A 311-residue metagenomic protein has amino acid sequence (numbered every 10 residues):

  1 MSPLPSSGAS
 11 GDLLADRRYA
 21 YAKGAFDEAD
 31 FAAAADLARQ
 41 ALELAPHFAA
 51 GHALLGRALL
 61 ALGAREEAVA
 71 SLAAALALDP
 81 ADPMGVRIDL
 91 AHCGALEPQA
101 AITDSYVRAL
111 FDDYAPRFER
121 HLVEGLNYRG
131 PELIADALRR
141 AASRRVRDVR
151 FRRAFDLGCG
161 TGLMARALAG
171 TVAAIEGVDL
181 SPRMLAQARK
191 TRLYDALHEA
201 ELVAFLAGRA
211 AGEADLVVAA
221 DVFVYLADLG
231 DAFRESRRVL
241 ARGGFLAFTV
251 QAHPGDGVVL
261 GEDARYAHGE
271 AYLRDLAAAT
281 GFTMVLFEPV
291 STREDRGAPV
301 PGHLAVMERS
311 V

Functional and structural regions predicted by a protein language model:
D12, P46, P80-A81: Short coil turns that delineate tetratricopeptide repeat
A15-D16, A49-A50, P83-M84, R183: Helix-start (N-cap) detector for alpha-helical repeat units in TPR-like alpha-solenoids, especially tetratricopeptide
R153-F155, G160-L206: Class I SAM-dependent methyltransferase SAM/SAH-binding core
A207-V217: A short acidic, Gly/Pro-enriched loop at the edge of an enzyme's catalytic core that lines a small-molecule cofactor
D215-L229: A short SAM/SAH-binding and catalytic strip from SAM-dependent methyltransferases
G230-R242: A short glycine-rich, Lys/Arg-flanked "PGG" loop and its adjoining helix->strand segment in the class I
G243-Q251: Conserved beta-strand signature within the Rossmann-like core of class I S-adenosyl-L-methionine
